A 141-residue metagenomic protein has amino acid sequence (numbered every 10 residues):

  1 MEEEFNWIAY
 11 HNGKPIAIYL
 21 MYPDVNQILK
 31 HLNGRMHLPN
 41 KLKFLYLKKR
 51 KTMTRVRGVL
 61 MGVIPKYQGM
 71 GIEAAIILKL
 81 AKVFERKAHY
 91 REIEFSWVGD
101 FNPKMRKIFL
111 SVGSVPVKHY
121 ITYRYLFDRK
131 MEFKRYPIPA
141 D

Functional and structural regions predicted by a protein language model:
M1-V63, L78: A conserved beta-strand-loop-helix scaffold within acyl/acetyltransferase catalytic domains
E2, H11-K14, F44, K49 (+2 more regions): Terminal substrate-recognition subdomain of acyl/acetyltransferases
D24-N26, K66, D100, D128: Short coil/turn motifs at secondary-structure junctions
K30-L32, Q68-G71, R106-K107, F133-Y136: Short conserved micro-motifs at the rims of enzyme active sites and ligand-binding pockets
G34-K41, I72-A74, D100-K104: A short linear-motif detector with a strong N-terminal bias
R55, L60-F84, S111: Conserved acetyl-CoA-binding loop-helix of GNAT-fold acetyltransferases
